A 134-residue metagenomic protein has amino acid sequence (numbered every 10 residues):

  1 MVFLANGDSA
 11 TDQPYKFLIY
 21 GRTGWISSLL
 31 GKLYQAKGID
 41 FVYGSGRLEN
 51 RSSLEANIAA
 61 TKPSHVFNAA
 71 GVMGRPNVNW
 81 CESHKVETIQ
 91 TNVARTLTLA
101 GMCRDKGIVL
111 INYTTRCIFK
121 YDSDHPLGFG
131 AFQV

Functional and structural regions predicted by a protein language model:
F3-A36: N-terminal Rossmann NAD(P)H-binding glycine-rich loop of SDR-like oxidoreductase domains
Y20, V66-A70, L110-R116: SDR active-site strand-loop-helix element
S28-L30, P76-N79, K120-S123: Short glycine-/acidic-enriched loop or helix-start segments at secondary-structure transitions that form or flank
K32-Y34, A56-N57, W80-S83, D124-G128: Short, glycine/charged-enriched secondary-structure capping and boundary segments
Q35-N57: Adenosine-cofactor binding site in Rossmann-like domains, unifying the SAM/SAH pocket of S-adenosylmethionine-dependent
R51-T91, M102-R104: NAD(P)H-binding glycine-rich loop region in Rossmannoid oxidoreductase-like domains and their noncatalytic homologs
L97-V134: Conserved Rossmann-fold NAD(P)-dependent oxidoreductase catalytic core, especially the SDR/UDP-sugar
